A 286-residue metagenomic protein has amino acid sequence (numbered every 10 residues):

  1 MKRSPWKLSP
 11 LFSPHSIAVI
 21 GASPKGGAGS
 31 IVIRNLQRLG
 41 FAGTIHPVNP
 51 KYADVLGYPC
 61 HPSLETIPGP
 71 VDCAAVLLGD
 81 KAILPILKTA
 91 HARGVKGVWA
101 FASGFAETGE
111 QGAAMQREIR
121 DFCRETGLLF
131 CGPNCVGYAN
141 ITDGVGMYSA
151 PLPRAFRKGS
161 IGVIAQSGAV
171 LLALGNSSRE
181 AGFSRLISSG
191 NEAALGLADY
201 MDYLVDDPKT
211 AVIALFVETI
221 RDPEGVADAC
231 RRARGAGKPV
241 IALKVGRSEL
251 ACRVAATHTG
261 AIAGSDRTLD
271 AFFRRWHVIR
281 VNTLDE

Functional and structural regions predicted by a protein language model:
M1-E286: Catalytic-core regions of core metabolic enzymes, especially those transforming organic acids/acyl-group intermediates
